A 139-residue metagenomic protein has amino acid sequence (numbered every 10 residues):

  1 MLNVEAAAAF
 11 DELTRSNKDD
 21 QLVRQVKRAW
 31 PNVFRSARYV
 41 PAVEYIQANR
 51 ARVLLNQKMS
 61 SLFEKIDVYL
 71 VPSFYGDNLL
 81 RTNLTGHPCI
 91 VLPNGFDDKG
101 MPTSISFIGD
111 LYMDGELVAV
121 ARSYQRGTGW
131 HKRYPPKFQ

Functional and structural regions predicted by a protein language model:
M1-V53, P93, D98-S104: Short helix-loop capping/hinge segments that flank enzyme active sites or metal/cofactor-binding pockets
V40, Y45-Q47, Q57-K58, K65 (+1 more regions): Structural helix-boundary/capping segments
F74-G76: Short beta->alpha connector loops
